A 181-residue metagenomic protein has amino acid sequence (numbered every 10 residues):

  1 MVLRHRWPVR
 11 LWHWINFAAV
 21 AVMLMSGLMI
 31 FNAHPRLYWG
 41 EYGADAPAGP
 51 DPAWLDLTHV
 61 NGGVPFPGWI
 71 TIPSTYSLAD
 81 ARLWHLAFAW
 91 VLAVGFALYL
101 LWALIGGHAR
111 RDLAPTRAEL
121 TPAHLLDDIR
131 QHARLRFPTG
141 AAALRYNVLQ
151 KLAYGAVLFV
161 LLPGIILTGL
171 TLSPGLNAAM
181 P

Functional and structural regions predicted by a protein language model:
M1-P181: Membrane-embedded alpha-helical bundles that constitute the cytochrome b-like, heme-associated redox core of multi-pass
